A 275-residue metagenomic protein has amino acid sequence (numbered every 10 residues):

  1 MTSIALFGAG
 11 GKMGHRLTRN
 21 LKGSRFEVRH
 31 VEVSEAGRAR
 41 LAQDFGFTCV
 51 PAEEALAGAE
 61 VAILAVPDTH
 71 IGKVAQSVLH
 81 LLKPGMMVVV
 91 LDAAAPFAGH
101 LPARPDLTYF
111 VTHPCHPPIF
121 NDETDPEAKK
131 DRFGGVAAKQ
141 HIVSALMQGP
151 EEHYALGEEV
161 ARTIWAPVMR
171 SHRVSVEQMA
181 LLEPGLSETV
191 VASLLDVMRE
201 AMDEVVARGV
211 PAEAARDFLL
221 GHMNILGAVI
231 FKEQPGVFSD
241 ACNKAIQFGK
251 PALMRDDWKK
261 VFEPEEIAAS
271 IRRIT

Functional and structural regions predicted by a protein language model:
M1-F45: NAD(P)+-binding Rossmann beta1-loop-alpha1 motif at the extreme N-terminus of oxidoreductases
F45-A59: Short acidic low-complexity segments
L56-L101: Rossmann-fold NAD(P) dinucleotide-binding segment
L91-E183: Rossmann-fold dinucleotide-binding core
A138, V206, V210-T275: NAD(P)-dependent Rossmann-like dehydrogenase/reductase catalytic/cofactor-binding core
E183-A192: A short glycine-threonine-serine/GTX helix/turn-capping micro-motif
R199-V206: Amphipathic alpha-helical segments within well-ordered protein domains
